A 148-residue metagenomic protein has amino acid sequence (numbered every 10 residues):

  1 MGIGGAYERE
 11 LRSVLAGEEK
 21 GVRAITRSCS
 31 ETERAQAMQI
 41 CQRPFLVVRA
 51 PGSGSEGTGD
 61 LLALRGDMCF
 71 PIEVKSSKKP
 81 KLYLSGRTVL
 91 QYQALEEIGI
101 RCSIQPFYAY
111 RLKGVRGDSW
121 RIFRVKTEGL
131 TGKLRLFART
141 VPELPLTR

Functional and structural regions predicted by a protein language model:
M1-G52, R101: Acidic-basic catalytic patches of nuclease active cores, encompassing PD-(D/E)XK and other metal-cofactor nuclease
G2, I100-R148: Domain-level recognition of nuclease-like catalytic cores that cleave nucleotide substrates
A6, E10, E56-G57, L90-Q93: Short, well-structured alpha-helical interface segments that form or flank functional binding sites
R43-L46, K75-K81: Short, basic, glycine/proline-bearing loop/turn elements
F45-P51, G57-L61, Y83, Y92-E97: Short secondary-structure capping micro-motifs at structural edges
S53-E73: Active-site beta-strand-loop-beta-strand hairpin of nuclease catalytic cores that positions key catalytic residues
F70, P80, V115-G117: Flexible, glycine-rich phosphate/dinucleotide-binding loops and adjacent beta-alpha linkers at cofactor/substrate
S77-R111: Short, charged, amphipathic alpha-helix that recurs within catalytic cores of restriction-modification and other
